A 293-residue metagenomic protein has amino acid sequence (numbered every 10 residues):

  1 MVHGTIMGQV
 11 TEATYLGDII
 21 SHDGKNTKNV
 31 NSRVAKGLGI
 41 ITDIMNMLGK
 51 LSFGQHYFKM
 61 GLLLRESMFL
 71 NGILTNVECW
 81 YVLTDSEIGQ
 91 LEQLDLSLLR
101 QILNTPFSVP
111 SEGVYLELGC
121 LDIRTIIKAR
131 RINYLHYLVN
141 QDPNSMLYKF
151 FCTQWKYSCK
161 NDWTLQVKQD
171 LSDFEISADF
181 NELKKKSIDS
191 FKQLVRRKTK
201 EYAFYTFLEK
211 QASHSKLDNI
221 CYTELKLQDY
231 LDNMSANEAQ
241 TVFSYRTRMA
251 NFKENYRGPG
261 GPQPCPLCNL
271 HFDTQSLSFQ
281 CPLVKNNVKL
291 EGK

Functional and structural regions predicted by a protein language model:
M1-T11, S32: Short, conserved micro-motifs composed of acidic
A13-W155: Non-catalytic, peripheral interaction segments enriched in hydrophobic/basic residues
G39-Y57, K216-D232, G261, K293: Short amphipathic alpha-helical segments and their helix-coil junctions
I176-F272: Helix/loop segments that flank and initiate small ligand/metal-binding modules
N269, P282-K285: Cys/His-coordinated zinc-binding microdomains
T274-Q275, L290: Short, non-ligating residues that shape and space the ligands of small metal-coordination modules and catalytic
S276-C281: Histidine-centered catalytic micro-motifs
K285-K293: Short microdomains enriched in Cys/His and/or Lys/Arg
